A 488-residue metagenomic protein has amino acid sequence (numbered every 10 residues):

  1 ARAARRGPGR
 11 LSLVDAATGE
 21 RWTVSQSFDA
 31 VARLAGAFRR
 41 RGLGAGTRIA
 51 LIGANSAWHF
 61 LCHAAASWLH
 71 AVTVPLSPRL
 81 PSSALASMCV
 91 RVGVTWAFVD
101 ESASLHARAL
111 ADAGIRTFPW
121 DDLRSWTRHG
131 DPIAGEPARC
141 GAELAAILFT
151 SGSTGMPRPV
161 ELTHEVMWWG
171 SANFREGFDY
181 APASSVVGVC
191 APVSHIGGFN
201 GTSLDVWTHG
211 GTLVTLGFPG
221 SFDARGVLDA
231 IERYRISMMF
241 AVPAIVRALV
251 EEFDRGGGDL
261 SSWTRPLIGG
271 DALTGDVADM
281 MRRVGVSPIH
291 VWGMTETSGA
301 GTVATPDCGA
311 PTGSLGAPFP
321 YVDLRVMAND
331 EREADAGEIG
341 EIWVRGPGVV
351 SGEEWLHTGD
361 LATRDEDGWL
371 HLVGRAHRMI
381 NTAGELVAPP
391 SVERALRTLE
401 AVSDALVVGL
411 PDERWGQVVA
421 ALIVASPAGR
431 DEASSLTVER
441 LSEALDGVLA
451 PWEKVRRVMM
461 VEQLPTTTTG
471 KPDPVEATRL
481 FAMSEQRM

Functional and structural regions predicted by a protein language model:
P8-G9, T117, D131-F149, M156 (+1 more regions): Conserved pre-ATP/AMP-binding loop-to-beta segment of ANL
S12-S56, F60, A64, P81-A86: Conserved AMP-binding/adenylate-forming core of the ANL superfamily
R21-S25, A145-W169: Conserved AMP-binding A3 loop
S27-G36, G141, V160-P182, C190 (+1 more regions): Conserved structural elements of the adenylate-forming
L80, M239, G346, L361-E453 (+1 more regions): AMP-binding/adenylate-forming catalytic core of the ANL superfamily
G170-V186, I196-S237, E252: Conserved AMP-binding/adenylation subdomain of ANL enzymes
I236-F240, E251-A310, D323: Gly/Ser/Thr-rich phosphate-binding loop
P311, R325-V344, R364-D367, R430-V438 (+1 more regions): Conserved beta-loop-beta connector loops within the AMP-binding
